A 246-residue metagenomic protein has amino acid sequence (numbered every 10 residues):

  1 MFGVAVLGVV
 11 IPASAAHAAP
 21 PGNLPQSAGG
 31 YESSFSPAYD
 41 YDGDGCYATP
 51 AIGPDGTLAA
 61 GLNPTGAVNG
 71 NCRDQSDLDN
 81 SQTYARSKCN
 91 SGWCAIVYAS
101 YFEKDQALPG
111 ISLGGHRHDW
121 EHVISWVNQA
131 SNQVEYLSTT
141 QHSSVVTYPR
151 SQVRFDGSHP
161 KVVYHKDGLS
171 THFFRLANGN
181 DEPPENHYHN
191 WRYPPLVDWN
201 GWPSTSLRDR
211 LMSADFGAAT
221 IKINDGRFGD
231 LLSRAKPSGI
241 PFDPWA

Functional and structural regions predicted by a protein language model:
M1-A18: Secretory targeting and sorting signals
H17-E121, E135-A246: A domain-level signal for the mature, folded cores of soluble proteins
W126-A130: Short beta-strand micro-motifs enriched in acidic
